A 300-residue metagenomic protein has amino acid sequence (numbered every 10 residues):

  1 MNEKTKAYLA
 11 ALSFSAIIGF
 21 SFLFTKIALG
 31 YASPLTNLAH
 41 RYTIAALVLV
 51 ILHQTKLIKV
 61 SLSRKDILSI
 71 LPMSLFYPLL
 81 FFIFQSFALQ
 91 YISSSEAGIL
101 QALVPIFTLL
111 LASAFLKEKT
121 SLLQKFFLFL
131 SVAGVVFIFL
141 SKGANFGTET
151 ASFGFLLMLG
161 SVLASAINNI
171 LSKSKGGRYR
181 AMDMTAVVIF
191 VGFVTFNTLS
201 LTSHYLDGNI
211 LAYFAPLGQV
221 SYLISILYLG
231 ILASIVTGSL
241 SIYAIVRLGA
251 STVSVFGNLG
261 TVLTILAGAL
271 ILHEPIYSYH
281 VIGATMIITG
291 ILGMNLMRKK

Functional and structural regions predicted by a protein language model:
M1-T36, T148-S174, T198: Glycine-/small-residue-enriched transmembrane alpha-helix faces in small-molecule transporters and effluxers
A11, S15, L38-H40, E96-L103 (+2 more regions): Helix-helix packing/entry segments at the starts of transmembrane helices
I17, S21-F22, H53-Q101, F137 (+1 more regions): Specific transmembrane alpha-helical segments of multi-pass solute transporters/efflux pumps, especially DMT/EamA
G19, L23, L75-L79, I83 (+5 more regions): Hydrophobic/small/kink-forming positions within alpha-helical transmembrane segments of polytopic membrane proteins
T25-Y31, Q90, F139-A151, H204-V220 (+1 more regions): Membrane-interface helix termini and inter-helical loops of multi-pass transporters
T36-L47, F76-Y77, Q85-L128, S161 (+1 more regions): Specific alpha-helical transmembrane segments that line the substrate/conduction pathway and gating interfaces
L49, L109, F146-G208, L240: Transmembrane alpha-helical segments that form core, pore/gating elements of small-molecule transporters/exporters
L49, L111, L123-K142, N258 (+2 more regions): Hydrophobic transmembrane alpha-helices of multi-pass small-molecule transport proteins
